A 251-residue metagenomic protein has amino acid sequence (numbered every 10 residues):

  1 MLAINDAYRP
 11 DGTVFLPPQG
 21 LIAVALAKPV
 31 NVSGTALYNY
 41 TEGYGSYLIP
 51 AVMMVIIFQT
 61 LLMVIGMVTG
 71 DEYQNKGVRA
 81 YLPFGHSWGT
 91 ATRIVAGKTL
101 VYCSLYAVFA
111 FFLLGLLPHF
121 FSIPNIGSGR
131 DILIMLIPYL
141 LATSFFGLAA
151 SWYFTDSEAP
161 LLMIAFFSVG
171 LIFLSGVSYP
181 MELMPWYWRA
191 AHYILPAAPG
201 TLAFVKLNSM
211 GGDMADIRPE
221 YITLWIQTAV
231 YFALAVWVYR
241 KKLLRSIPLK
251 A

Functional and structural regions predicted by a protein language model:
M1-V64: Transport-system extracytoplasmic interface segments
A7-G12, G85, L116-H119: Hydrophobic, membrane-facing alpha-helical anchors
L21-N31, G77, I194-V205: Peri-membrane helix termini and adjoining interfacial loops of integral membrane proteins
V24, S33, L37, T41 (+8 more regions): Juxtamembrane loop-helix boundary motifs flanking transmembrane segments in multi-pass membrane proteins
Y38-L117: Hydrophobic alpha-helical transmembrane segments of multi-pass membrane transport proteins
S104, F112-L116, I123-A251: Membrane-spanning alpha-helical segments of multipass transporters and channels
